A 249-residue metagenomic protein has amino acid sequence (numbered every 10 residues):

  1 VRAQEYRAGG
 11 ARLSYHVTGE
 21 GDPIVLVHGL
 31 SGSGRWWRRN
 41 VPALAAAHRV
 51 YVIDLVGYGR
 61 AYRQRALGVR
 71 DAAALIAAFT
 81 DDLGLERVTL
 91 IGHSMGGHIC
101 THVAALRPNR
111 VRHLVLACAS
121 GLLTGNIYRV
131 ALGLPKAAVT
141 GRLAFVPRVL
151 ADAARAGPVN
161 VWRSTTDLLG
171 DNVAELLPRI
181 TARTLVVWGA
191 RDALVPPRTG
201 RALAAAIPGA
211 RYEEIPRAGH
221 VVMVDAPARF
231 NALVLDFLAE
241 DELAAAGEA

Functional and structural regions predicted by a protein language model:
V1-I24, A45-R49, L85-E86, R155-A156 (+1 more regions): Alpha/beta-hydrolase fold catalytic core
A11-Y62: Conserved HGGG/HGGXW glycine-rich cap/lid loop of the alpha/beta-hydrolase fold
D71-V88: Conserved acidic catalytic loop of the alpha/beta-hydrolase fold
H98-L106, R110-R142: Flexible "cap/lid" loop of the alpha/beta hydrolase fold
V146-E175: Hydrophobic, aromatic-rich cap/lid helix
V173, A182, P196-A205: Short alpha-helix in the alpha/beta-hydrolase fold that links the catalytic acid
I180, V186-W188, D192: Short beta-strand/loop motif that positions the catalytic acidic residue of the alpha/beta-hydrolase fold
A218-N231: Catalytic histidine-centered segment of alpha/beta-hydrolase-like enzymes
